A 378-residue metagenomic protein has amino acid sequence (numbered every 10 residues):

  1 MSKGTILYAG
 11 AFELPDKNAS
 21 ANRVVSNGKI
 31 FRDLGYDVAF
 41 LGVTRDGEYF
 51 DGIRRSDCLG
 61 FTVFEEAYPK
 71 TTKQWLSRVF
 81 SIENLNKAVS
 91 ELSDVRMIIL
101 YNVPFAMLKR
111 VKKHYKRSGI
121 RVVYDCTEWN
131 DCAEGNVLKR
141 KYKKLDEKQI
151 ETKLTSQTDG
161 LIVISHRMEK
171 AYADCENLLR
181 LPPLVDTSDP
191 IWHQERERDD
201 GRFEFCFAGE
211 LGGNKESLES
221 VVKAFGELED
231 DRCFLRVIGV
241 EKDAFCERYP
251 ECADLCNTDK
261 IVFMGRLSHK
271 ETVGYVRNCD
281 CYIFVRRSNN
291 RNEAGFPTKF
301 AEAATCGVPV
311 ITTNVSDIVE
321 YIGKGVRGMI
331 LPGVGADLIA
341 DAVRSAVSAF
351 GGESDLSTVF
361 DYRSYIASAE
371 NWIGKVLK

Functional and structural regions predicted by a protein language model:
L7-A9, E197-F225, L235-R236: Conserved donor-binding/catalytic core segment of Leloir-type glycosyltransferases
N18-A19, G212-E216, K270-G274, Y282-A301 (+1 more regions): Nucleotide-sugar-dependent
S26-K29, E83-K87, A106-K109, K113-R117 (+2 more regions): Membrane-proximal helix-turn-helix segments that form the acceptor-binding/catalytic region of lipid-linked
G42, V123, K148-H193, A208-G209: Donor nucleotide-sugar binding/catalytic pocket of nucleotide-sugar-dependent glycosyltransferases
A208-E210, F234-Y249, G265: Glycosyltransferase donor-sugar binding loop
R248-V273: Nucleotide-activated donor-binding/catalytic signature segment of Leloir-type glycosyltransferases, i.e., the conserved
K324-D337, R344-F350: Conserved acidic donor-binding segment of nucleotide-sugar-dependent glycosyltransferases
G333-V334, S348-K378: A charged, aromatic-enriched C-terminal amphipathic alpha-helix characteristic of glycosyltransferases across folds
